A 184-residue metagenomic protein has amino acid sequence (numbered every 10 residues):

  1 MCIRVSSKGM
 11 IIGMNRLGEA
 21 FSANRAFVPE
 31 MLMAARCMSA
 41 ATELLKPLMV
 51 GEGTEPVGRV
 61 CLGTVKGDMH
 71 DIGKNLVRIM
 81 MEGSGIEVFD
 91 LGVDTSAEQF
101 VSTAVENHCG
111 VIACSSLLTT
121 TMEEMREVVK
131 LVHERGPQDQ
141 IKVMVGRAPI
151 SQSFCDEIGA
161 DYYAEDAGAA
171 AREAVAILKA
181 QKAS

Functional and structural regions predicted by a protein language model:
M1-I3: Short, small-residue-biased leader/transition segments that mark boundaries at the very start of proteins
S6-G9, T120: A generic short alpha-helical patch detector that favors 3-5-residue windows in or near N-terminal regions
K8-G73, M80: Long amphipathic N-terminal alpha/beta scaffold segment
M31, V77-S84, F89-A160, A169 (+1 more regions): Cofactor-cradling patches in redox/metallo enzymes
Y163-A164: A structural signal for hydrophobic residues in beta-strands of small regulatory alpha/beta folds
A171-S184: A charged, well-structured terminal subsegment
